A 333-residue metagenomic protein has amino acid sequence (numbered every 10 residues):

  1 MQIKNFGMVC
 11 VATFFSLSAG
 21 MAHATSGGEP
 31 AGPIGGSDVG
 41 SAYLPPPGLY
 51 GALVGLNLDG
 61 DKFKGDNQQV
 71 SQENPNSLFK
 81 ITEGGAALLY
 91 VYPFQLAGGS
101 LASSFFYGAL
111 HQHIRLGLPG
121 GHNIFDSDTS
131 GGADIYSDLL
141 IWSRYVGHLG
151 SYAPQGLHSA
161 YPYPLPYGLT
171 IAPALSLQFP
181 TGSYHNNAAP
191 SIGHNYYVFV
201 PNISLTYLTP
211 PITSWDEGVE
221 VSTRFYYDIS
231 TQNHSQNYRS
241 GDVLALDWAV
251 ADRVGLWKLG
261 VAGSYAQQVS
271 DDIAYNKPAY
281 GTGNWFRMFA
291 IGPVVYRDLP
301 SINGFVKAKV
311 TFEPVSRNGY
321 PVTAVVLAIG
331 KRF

Functional and structural regions predicted by a protein language model:
T25-S26, G40-G48, G60, P93-A102 (+4 more regions): Short loop/turn motifs that connect adjacent beta-strands in outer-membrane beta-barrel proteins
S26-P30, L58-E83, L118-S127, P190: Surface-exposed strand-loop-strand hairpins of Gram-negative outer-membrane beta-barrel proteins
E29, K64, V70-S71, Q232-F333: Outer membrane beta-barrel transmembrane domains
G32-P33, G51-D59, S103-H111, I171-F179 (+6 more regions): Transmembrane beta-barrel strands of outer-membrane/channel proteins
V39-S41, L53, A86-Y92, S137-S143 (+6 more regions): Residues on the lipid-exposed face of transmembrane beta-strands in outer-membrane beta-barrel proteins
P47, L78-A86, D128-S137, L169 (+5 more regions): Residues that define the transmembrane beta-barrel architecture of outer-membrane proteins
G60-K62, L110-L116, V146, Q178-A188 (+6 more regions): Sequence/structural signature of outer-membrane beta-barrel proteins
P75-V146, I171: Long, hydrophobic/aromatic-enriched structural stretches that serve as scaffold segments
